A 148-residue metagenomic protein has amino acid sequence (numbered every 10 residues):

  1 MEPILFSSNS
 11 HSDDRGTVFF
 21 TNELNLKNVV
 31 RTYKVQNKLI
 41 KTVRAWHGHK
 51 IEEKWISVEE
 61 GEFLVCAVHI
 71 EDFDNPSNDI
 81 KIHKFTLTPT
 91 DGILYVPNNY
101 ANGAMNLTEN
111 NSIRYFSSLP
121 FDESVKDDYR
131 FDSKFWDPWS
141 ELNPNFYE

Functional and structural regions predicted by a protein language model:
M1-T90, E109-E148: Non-catalytic, conserved peripheral segments adjacent to functional cores
L94, N102-L107: Short beta-strand His + acidic residue motifs that chelate non-heme Fe in jelly-roll/DSBH and cupin folds
